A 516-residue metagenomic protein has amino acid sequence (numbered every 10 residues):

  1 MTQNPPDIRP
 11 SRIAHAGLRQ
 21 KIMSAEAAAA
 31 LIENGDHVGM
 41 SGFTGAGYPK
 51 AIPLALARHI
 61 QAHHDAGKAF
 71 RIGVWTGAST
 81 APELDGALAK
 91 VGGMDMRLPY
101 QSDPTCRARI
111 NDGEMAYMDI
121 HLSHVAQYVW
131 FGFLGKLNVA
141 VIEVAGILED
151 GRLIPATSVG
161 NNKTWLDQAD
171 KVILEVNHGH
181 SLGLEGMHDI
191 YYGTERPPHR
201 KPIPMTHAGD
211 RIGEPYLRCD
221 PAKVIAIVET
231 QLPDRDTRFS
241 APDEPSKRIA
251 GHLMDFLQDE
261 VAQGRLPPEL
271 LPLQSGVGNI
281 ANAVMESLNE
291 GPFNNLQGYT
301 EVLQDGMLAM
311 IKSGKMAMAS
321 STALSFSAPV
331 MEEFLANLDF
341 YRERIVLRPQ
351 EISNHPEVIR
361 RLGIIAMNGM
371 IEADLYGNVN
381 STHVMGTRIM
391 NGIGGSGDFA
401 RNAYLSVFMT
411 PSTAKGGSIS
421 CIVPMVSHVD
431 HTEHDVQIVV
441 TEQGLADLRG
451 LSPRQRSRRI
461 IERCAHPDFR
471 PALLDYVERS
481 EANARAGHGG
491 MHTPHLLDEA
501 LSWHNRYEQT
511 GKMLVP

Functional and structural regions predicted by a protein language model:
T2-P516: Conserved alpha/beta enzyme-core scaffold
